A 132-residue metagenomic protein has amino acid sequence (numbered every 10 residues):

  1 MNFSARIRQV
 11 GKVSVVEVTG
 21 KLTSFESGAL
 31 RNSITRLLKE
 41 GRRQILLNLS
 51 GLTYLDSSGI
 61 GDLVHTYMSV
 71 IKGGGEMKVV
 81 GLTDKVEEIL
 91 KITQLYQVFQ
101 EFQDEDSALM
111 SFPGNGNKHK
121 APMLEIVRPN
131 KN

Functional and structural regions predicted by a protein language model:
M1-E17, K131: Short beta-strand/loop segment at the start of cytosolic alpha/beta domains
V10-G11, S50, D106: Conserved catalytic submotifs in the C-terminal HATPase_c
K21-F99: Amphipathic alpha-helical interaction surfaces in cytosolic regulatory modules
S27, E105-D106: Residues at or immediately preceding the N-termini of alpha-helices
D84, D106-S107: Acidic phosphotransfer microenvironment of two-component signaling modules
Q100-D104: Short acidic-hydrophobic, aromatic-tinged amphipathic segments that line or gate anion-handling sites
S111-N115: Receiver (REC) domain switch/output surface
G116-N132: CheY-like receiver
